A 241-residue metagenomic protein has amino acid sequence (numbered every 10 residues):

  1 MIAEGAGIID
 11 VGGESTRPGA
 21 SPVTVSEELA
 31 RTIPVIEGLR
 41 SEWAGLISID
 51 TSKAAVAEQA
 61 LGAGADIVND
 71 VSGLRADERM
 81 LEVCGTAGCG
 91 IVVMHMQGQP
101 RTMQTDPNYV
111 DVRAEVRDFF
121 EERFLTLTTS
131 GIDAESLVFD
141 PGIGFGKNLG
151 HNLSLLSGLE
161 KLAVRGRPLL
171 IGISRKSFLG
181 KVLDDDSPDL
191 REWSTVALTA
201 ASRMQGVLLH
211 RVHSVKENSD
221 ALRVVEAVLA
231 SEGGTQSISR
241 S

Functional and structural regions predicted by a protein language model:
M1-G12, Q205-G206: Catalytic domains of carbohydrate-active enzymes, especially glycoside hydrolases
I2-A3, G7, R123-S136: Phosphate/pyrophosphate-binding loops at sites that engage ATP/ADP/AMP, CoA/4′-phosphopantetheine, polyphosphate
A6-I9, I33, I47: Residue-level marker of intrinsically disordered, low-complexity segments enriched for small/polar residues
V11, A134, I173-S174: Short, flexible segments with low predicted structural confidence
T16-A44, T51-A55, L61-G62, D66-T129 (+1 more regions): Active-site-adjacent loop and "lid" segments of alpha/beta metabolic enzymes
A44-G45, A134: Active-site acidic short loop of glycosyltransferases
